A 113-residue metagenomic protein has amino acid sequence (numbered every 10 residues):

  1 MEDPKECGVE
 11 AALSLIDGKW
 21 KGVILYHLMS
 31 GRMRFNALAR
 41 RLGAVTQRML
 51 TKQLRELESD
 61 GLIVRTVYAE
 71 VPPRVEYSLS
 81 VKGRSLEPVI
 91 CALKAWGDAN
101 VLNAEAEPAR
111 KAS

Functional and structural regions predicted by a protein language model:
M1-P4, M33, S59-V64, S78-S113: C-terminal regulatory/oligomerization modules of transcriptional regulators
D3-M49, A69-V71, E76-S78, R84 (+1 more regions): N-terminal helix-turn-helix DNA-binding core of bacterial DNA-binding proteins
Q53: Residues within the DNA-recognition helix of helix-turn-helix
